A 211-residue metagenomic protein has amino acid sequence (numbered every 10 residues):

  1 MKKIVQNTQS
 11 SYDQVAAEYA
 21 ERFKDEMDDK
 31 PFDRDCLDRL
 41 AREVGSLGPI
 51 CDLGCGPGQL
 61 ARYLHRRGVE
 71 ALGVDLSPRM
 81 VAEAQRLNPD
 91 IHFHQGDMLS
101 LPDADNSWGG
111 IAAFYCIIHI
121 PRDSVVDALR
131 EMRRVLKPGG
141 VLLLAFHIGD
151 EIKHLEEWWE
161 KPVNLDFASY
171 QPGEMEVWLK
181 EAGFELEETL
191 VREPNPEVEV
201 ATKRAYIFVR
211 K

Functional and structural regions predicted by a protein language model:
M1-G45, D150: Conserved class I S-adenosyl-L-methionine
P49-L53, P57-S100: Class I SAM-dependent methyltransferase SAM/SAH-binding core
L99-I111: A short acidic, Gly/Pro-enriched loop at the edge of an enzyme's catalytic core that lines a small-molecule cofactor
V126-P138: A short glycine-rich, Lys/Arg-flanked "PGG" loop and its adjoining helix->strand segment in the class I
G139-F146: Conserved beta-strand signature within the Rossmann-like core of class I S-adenosyl-L-methionine
H147-D166: Short, glycine-/aromatic-enriched active-site segment of Class I SAM-dependent methyltransferases
F167-A182: Short alpha-helix
N195-K211: Core SAM-dependent methyltransferase catalytic element
